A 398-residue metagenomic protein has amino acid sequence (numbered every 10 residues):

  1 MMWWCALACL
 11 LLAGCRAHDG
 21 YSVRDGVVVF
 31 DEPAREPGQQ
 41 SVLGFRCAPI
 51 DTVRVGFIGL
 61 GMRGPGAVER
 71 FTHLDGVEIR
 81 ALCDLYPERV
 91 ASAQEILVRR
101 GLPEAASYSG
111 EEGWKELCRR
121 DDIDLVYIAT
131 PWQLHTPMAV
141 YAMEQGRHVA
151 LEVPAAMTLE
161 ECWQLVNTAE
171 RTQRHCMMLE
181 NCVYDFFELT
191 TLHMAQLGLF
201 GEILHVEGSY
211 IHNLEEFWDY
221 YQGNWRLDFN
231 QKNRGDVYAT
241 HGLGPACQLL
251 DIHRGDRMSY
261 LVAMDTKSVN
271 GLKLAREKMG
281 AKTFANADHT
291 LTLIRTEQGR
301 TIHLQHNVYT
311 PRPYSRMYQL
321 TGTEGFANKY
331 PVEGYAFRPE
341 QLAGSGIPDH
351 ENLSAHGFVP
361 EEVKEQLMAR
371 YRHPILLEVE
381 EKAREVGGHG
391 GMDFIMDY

Functional and structural regions predicted by a protein language model:
M1-A6: Sec-dependent signal peptide recognition, specifically the positively charged N-region followed immediately by
L12-G14: C-terminal motif of bacterial Sec signal peptides marking the signal peptidase cleavage site
R16-R100: N-terminal Rossmann-like dinucleotide-binding module
H18-L43, P65-G66, C247, R312-P331 (+1 more regions): C-terminal helical cap and adjacent loop that interface with cofactors, partners, or active-site loops
A105-I128: A structured beta-alpha segment of the ubiquitous adenosine-cofactor-binding alpha/beta core
L125, P131-W132, T136-Y184, G198: Beta-strand-loop-alpha-helix segment that lines the small-molecule cofactor/substrate pocket of alpha/beta enzymes
T172-M177, C182-F284: Predominantly a Rossmann-like dinucleotide-binding segment in NAD(P)-dependent oxidoreductases
T292-Q298, G322: Active-site beta-strand termini and strand-to-loop segments that position acidic
